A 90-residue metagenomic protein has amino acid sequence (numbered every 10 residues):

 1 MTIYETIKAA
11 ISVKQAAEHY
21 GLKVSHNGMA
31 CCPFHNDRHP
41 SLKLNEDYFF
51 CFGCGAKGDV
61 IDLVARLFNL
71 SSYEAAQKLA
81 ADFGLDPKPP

Functional and structural regions predicted by a protein language model:
M1-P90: N-terminal structured subdomain of primase-like DNA metabolism proteins
